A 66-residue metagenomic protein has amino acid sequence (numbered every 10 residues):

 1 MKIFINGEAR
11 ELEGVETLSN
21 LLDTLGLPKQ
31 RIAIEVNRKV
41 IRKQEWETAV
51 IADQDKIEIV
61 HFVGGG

Functional and structural regions predicted by a protein language model:
F4, E11-K29, A33-I41, E45-W46: Compact, glycine-rich, soluble single-domain proteins
G65-G66: Short, Lys/Arg- and Gly-enriched loop/turn segments at beta-strand edges
